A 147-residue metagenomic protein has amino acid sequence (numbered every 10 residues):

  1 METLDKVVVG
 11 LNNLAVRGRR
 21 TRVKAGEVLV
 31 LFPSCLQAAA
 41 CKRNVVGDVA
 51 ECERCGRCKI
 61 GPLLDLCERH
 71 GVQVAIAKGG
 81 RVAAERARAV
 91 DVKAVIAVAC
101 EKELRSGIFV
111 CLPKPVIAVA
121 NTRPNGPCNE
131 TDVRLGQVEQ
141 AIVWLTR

Functional and structural regions predicted by a protein language model:
M1-P62: N-terminal, charge-rich interaction modules
E2, C58, V90, V133-Q140: Conserved active-site and cofactor/substrate-binding residues in soluble primary-metabolism enzymes
R17-R20, G26, A50-A94, S106 (+2 more regions): Metallocofactor- and cofactor-centric catalytic cores in central/energy metabolism, strongly enriched
V30-F32, A97, A118: Structural beta-sheet core signal
S34-A38, G80-A83, A97-R105: Gly/Ser/Thr-rich loops at beta-strand to alpha-helix junctions that form or flank small-molecule/cofactor-binding
N44-V46, V110-P113, D132: Short, glycine/charged-enriched secondary-structure capping and boundary segments
I117-R147: Ser/Thr/Gly-rich flexible loops in soluble cytosolic domains mediating phosphotransfer, phosphorylation
